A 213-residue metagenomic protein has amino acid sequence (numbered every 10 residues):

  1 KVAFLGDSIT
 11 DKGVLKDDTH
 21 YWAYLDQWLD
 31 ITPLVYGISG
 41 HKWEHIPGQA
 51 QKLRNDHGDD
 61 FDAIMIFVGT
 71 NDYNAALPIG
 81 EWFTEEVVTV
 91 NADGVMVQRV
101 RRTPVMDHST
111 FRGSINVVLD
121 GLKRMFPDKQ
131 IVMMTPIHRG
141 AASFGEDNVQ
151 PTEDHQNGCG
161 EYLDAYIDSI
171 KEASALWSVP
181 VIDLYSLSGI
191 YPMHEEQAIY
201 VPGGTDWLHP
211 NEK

Functional and structural regions predicted by a protein language model:
K1-S39, E44, A50-D59, I64 (+2 more regions): Serine-esterase "nucleophile elbow" of acetyl-processing enzymes
V2-G6, T32-G37, D62-V68, Q130-T135 (+2 more regions): Structural recognition of the beta-strand scaffold that forms the well-ordered cores of secreted hydrolase catalytic
S8-K12, I38-W43, G69-A75, I137-A141 (+2 more regions): Solvent-exposed loop/turn segments at secondary-structure junctions within structured extracellular/periplasmic domains
L15-D18, H45-R112, R139: Oxyanion-hole/transition-state-stabilizing segment in secreted/luminal serine hydrolases and related acyltransferases
K16-T19, R101-G113, N157-D164, L208-K213: Soluble non-cytosolic domains of exported or imported proteins
L29, M125-P127, W177: Helix C-cap/helix->beta junction micro-motif
A50, I115-L119, I167: Generic structural signal for well-ordered alpha-helices, preferentially at hydrophobic/aromatic core positions
P136-K213: Catalytic His-Asp segment of secreted/periplasmic serine-dependent ester chemistry enzymes
